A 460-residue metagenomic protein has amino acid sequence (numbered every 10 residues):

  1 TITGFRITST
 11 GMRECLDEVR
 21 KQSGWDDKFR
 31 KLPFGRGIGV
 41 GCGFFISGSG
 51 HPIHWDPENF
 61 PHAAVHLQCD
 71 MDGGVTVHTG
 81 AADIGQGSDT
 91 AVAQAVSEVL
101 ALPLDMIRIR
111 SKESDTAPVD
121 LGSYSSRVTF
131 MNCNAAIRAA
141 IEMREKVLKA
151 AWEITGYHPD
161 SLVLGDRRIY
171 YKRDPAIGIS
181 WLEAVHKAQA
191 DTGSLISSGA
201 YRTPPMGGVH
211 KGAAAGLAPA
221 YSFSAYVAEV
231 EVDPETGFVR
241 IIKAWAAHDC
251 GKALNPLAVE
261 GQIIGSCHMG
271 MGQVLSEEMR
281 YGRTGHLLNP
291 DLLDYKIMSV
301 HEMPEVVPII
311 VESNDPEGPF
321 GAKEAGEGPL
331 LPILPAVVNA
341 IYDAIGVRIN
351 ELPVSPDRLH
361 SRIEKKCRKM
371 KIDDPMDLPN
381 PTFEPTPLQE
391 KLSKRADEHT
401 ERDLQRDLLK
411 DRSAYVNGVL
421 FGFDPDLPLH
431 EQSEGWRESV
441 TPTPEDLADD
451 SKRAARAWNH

Functional and structural regions predicted by a protein language model:
T1-G43, S47, Q94-S393, D397-H399 (+1 more regions): C-terminal catalytic domains of large/alpha subunits in multi-subunit enzymes
P33-R36, M71-T76: Immediate post-signal peptide segment of exported/extracytoplasmic ligand-binding proteins
G41-M71, T79, D83-Q86, A220: Conserved beta-alpha junction segments in alpha/beta enzyme cores
L67-Q68, D160-L162, S413: Short, exposed beta-strand/loop patches in secreted or surface proteins that constitute
G74-T79, I241-K243: Short, aliphatic-rich beta-strand segments
D89-T90: Conserved strand-to-helix beginnings and helix N-cap segments that scaffold or border functional pockets
Q389-H460: Mixed-charge, low-complexity intrinsically disordered regions enriched for alternating acidic
